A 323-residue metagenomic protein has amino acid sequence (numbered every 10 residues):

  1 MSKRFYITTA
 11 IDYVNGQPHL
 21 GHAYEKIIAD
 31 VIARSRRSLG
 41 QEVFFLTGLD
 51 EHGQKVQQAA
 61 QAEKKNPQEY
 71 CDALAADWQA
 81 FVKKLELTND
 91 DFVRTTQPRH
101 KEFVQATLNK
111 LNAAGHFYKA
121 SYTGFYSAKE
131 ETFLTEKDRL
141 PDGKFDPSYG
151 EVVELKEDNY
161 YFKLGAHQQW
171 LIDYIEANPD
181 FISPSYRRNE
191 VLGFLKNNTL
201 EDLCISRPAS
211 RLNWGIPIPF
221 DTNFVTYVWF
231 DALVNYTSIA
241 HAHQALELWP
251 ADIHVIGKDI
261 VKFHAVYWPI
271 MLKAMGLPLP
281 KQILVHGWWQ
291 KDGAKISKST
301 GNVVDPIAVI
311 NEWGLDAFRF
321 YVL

Functional and structural regions predicted by a protein language model:
S2-G40, F44-T47, R99-F103, S148-L323: Structured secondary-structure scaffolds
S2-Y118: N-terminal Rossmann-like or analogous alpha/beta NTP/dinucleotide-binding catalytic cores that position adenine
G48-L49, A73, T95, T123-F125 (+2 more regions): Residue-level "edge-of-site" marker
H52, F125-E130, G287-W289: A glycine-rich phosphate-binding loop feature that marks nucleotide/adenosyl-phosphate handling sites
V56-Q58, V104-Q105, E130-T132, K137-L140 (+2 more regions): Short acidic, glycine/serine/threonine-rich loops at helix termini
K65-Y70, L111-A114, K137-K144, G301-V304: Short, structured secondary-structure boundary patches
L85-R94, N112-F125, K137-R139, E154-L155 (+3 more regions): Short secondary-structure capping/junction motifs at helix and strand boundaries
A114-Q168, I172: Cys/His-rich short segments
